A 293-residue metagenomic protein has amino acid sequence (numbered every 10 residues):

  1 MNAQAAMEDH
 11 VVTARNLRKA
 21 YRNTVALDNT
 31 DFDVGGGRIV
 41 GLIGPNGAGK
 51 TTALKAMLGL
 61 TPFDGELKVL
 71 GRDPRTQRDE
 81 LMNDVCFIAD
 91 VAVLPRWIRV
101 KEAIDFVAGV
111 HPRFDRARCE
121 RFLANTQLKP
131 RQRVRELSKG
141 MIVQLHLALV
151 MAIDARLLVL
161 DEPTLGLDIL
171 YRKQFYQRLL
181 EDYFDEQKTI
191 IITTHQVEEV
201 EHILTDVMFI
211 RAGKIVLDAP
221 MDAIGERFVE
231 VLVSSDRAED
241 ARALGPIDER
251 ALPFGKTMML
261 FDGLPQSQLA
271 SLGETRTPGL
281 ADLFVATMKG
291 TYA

Functional and structural regions predicted by a protein language model:
N2-Q4, D248-E249, P253-A293: C-terminal coupling/interaction segments
P45-G49: Walker A (P-loop) phosphate-binding loop of ABC-type ATPase nucleotide-binding domains
G59, G65-T76, E80-L81: Conserved ABC transporter NBD signature motif
A89-L145: ABC-family P-loop ATPase nucleotide-binding domains
L158-E162, L167: Catalytic Walker B motif of ABC-type/P-loop ATPase nucleotide-binding domains
Q174-F261: ABC transporter nucleotide-binding domain
